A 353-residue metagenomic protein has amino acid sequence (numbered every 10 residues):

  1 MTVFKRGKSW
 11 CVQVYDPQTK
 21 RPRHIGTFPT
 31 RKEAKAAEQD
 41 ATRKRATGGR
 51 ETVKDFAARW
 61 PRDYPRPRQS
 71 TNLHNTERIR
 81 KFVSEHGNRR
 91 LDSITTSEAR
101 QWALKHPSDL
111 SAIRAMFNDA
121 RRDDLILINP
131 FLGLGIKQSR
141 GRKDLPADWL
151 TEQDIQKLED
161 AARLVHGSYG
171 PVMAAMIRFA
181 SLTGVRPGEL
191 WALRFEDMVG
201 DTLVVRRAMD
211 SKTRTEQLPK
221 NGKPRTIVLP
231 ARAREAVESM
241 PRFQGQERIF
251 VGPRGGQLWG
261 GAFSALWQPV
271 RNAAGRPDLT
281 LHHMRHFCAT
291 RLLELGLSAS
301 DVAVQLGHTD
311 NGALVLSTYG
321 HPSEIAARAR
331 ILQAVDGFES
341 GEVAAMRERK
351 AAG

Functional and structural regions predicted by a protein language model:
M1-V3, D160, K212-T213, P219-T226 (+4 more regions): C-terminal secondary-structure termini that scaffold catalytic or DNA-interacting sites
T2, G135-I136, A192-S239, S317: Conserved tyrosine-mediated DNA breakage-rejoining catalytic core shared by Y-recombinases
Q18, D40-A46, K54-A112, M116-D119 (+1 more regions): Basic/aromatic-enriched alpha-helical hairpins
H24, D92, I126-I128, S139-A161 (+2 more regions): DNA breakage-rejoining catalytic core of tyrosine-based enzymes
H106-S111, I126, L132-W191, R285: Basic, Lys/Arg- and aromatic-enriched nucleic-acid-binding interface segment
N118-N129, A180-V204, S300-D301: Short, charged phosphate-coordinating catalytic segments
E152-I155, A208-M209, P230-R276, S300: Active-site/catalytic core of tyrosine-dependent DNA strand-transfer enzymes
E196-T202, D278, L297-S317: Short, polar N-cap/turn motifs at the start of nucleic acid-interacting alpha helices
